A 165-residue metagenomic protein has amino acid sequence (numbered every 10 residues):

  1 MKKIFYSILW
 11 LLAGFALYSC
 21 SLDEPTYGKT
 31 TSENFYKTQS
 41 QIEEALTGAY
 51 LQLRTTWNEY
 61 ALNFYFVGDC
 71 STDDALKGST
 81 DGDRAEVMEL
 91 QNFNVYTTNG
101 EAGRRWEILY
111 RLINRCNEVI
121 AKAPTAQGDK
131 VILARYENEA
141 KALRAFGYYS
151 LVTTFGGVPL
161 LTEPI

Functional and structural regions predicted by a protein language model:
M1-G28: Bacterial Sec-dependent N-terminal signal peptides
W10, S32, R135: Short, flexible active-site loop motifs that bind/organize anionic cofactors or intermediates
S19-E24, L76-D81, L109-L112: Long, intrinsically disordered, low-complexity segments
C20-V67, N94: Membrane-proximal, proline-rich intrinsically disordered regions
E43, L51-T55, D81-F155: Conserved, well-structured interaction surfaces
A61-T80, V152, P159: Short, solvent-exposed turn/loop segments enriched in Gly/Ser/Thr/Pro and often Arg
L160, P164-I165: Hydrophobic, small-residue-rich alpha-helical packing segments that form membrane-like cores
